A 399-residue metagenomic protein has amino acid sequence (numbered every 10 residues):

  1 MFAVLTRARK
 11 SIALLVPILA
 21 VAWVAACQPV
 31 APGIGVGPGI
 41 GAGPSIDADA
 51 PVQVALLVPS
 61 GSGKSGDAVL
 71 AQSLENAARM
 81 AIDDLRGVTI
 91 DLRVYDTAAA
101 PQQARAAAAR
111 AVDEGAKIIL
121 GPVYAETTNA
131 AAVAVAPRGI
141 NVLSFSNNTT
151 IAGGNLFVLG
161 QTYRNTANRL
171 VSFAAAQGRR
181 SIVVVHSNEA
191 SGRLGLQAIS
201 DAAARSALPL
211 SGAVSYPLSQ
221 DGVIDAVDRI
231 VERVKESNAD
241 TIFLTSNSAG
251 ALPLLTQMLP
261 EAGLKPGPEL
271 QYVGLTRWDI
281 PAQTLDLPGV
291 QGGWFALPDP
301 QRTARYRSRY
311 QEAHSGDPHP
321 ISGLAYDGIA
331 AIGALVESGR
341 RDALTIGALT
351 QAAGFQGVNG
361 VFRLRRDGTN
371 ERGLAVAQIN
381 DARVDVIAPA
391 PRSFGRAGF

Functional and structural regions predicted by a protein language model:
F2-F399: Extracytosolic ligand-binding ectodomains
